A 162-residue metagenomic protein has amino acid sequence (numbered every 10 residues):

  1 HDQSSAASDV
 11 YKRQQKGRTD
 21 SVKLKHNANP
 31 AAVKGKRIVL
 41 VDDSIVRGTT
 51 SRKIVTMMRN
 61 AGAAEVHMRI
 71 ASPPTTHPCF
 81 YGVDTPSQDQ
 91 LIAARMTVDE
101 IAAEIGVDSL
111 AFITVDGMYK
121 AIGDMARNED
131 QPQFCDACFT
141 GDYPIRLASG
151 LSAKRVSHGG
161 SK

Functional and structural regions predicted by a protein language model:
H1-A7, Y11: Single conserved hydrophobic/aromatic residue that forms the stacking wall/gate of nucleotide- or nucleobase-binding
A6-S8, N27, S161-K162: RNA-binding accessory domains that recognize and position tRNA/RNA substrates
S8-D9, G48-T50, A121: Short helix/loop capping segments that flank catalytic or ligand/cofactor-binding pockets
K12-G17: Active-site loop ensemble at the mouth of alpha/beta enzyme cores that anchors a bound cofactor
T19-A28: Active-site-adjacent structural elements in folded domains
N27-R37: Short basic/glycine-enriched coil/helix segment immediately N-terminal to the Walker B
A32, T56-K162: PRPP-dependent phosphoribosyltransferase catalytic core
R37-M58, M68: Extended, hydrophobic alpha-helical segments in both membrane/secreted and soluble proteins
